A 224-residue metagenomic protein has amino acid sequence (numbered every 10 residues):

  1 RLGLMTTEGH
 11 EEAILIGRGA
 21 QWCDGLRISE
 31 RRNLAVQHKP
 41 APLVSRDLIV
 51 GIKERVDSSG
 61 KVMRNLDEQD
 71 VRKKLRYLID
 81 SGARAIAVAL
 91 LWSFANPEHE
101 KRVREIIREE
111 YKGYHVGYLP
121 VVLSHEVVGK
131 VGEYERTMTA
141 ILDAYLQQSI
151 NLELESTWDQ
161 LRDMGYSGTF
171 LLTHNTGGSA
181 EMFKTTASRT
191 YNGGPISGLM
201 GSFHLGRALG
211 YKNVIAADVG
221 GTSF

Functional and structural regions predicted by a protein language model:
R1-F224: N-terminally biased helix-coil "hinge/interface" segments that flank
